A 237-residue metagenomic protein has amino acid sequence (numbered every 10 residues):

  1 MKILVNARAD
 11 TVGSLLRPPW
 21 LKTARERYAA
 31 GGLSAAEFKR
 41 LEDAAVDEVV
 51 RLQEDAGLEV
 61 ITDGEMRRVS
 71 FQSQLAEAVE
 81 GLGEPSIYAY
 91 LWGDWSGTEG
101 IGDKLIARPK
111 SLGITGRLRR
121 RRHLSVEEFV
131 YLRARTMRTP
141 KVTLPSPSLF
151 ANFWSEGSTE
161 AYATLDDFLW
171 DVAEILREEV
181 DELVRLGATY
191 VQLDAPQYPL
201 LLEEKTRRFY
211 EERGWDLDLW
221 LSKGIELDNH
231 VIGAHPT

Functional and structural regions predicted by a protein language model:
M1-T237: Domain-level signal for soluble alpha/beta catalytic cores
